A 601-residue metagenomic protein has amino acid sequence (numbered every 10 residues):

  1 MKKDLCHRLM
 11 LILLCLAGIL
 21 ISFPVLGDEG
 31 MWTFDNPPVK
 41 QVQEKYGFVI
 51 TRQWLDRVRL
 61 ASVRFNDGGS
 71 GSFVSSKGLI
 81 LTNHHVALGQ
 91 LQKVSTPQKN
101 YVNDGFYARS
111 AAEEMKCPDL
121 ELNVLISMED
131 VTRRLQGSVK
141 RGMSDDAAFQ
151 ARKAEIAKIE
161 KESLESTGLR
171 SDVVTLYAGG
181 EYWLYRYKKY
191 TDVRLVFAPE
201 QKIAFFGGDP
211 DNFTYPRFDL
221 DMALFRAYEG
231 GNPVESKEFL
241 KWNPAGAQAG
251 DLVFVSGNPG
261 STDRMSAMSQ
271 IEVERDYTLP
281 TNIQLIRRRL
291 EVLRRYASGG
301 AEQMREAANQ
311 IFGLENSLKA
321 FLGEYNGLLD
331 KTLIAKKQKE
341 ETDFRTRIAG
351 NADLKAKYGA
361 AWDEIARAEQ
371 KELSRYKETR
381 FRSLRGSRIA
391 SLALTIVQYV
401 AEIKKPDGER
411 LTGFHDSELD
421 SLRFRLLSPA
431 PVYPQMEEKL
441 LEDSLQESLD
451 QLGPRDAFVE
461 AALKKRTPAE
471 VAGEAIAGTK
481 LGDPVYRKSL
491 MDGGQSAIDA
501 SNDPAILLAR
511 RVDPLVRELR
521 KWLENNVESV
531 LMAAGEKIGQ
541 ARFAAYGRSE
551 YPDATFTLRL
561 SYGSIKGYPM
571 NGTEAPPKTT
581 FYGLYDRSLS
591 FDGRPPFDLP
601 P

Functional and structural regions predicted by a protein language model:
K2-I12: Bacterial N-terminal signal peptides that target proteins for export
M10-I21: Bacterial N-terminal signal peptides
S22-P601: Terminal presequence/propeptide segments associated with secretion/organelle targeting and zymogen/polyprotein
